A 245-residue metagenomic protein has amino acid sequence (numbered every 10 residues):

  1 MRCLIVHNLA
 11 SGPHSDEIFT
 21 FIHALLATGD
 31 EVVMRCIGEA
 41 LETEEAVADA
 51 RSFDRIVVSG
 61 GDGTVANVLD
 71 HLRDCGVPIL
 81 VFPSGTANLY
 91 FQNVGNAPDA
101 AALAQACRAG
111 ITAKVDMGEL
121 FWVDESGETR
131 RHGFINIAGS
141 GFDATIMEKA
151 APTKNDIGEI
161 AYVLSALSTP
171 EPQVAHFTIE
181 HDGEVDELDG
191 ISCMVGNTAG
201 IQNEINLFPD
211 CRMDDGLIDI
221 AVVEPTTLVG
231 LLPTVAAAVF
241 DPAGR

Functional and structural regions predicted by a protein language model:
M1-S59, A66, D74, A101-Q105: ATP/NTP phosphate-donor binding region
V6, A10, S15, R35-I37 (+2 more regions): Catalytic core of DAGKc-family lipid kinases
S15-D16, N67-D70, Y90-Q92, E204-I205 (+1 more regions): Short glycine-/acidic-enriched loop or helix-start segments at secondary-structure transitions that form or flank
V32, A104-A113, S165-H181, D215-R245: Catalytic phosphate-donor-binding core of small-molecule kinases
T64-V68, K114-V115: Short glycine/serine/threonine-rich phosphate/pyrophosphate-binding segments that cradle anionic phosphate groups
G139, D143, M194-P209: Glycine-rich phosphate/pyrophosphate-binding beta-alpha loops
D143-I146, E187-D189, I201-E204, L228-L231: Short acidic/glycine-rich loop or secondary-structure boundary segments that cap or lie
K154-A161, I201-E204, P209-G230: Gly/Ser/Thr-rich active-site loops/lids in small-molecule metabolic enzymes that frequently grip phosphoryl groups
